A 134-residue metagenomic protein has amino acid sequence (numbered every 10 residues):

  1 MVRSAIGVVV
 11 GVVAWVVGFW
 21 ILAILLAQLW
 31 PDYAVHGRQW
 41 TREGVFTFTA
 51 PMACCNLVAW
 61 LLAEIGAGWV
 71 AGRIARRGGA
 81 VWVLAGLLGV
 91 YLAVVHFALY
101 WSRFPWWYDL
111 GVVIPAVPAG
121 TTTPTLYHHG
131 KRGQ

Functional and structural regions predicted by a protein language model:
M1-Q134: Juxtamembrane/disordered regions of integral membrane proteins
